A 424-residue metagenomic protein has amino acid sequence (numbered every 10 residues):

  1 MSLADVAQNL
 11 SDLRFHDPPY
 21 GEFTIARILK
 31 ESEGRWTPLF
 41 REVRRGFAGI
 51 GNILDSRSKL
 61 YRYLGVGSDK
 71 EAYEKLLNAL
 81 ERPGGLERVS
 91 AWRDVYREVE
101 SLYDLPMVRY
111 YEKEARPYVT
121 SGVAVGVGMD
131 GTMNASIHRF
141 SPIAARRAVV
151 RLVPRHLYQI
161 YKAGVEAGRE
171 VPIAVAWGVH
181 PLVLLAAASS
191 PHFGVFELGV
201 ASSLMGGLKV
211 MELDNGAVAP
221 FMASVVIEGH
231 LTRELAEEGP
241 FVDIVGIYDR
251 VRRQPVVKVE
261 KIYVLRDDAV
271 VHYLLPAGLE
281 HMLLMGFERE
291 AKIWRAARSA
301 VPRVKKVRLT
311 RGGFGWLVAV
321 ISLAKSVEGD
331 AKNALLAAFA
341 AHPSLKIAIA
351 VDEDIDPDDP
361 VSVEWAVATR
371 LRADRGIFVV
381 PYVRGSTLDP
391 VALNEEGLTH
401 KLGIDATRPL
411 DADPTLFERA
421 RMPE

Functional and structural regions predicted by a protein language model:
M1-F241, G246-V256, K261-E424: Extended, highly charged
